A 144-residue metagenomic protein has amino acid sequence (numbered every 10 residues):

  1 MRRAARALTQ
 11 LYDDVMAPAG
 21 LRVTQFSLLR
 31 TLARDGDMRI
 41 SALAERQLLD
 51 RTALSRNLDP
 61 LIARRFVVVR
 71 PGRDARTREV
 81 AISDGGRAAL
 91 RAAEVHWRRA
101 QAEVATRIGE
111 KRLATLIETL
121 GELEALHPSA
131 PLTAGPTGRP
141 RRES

Functional and structural regions predicted by a protein language model:
M1-R2, A19, L90, L113: Amphipathic, non-membrane alpha-helical segments in soluble helical-bundle scaffolds
R2, R6-A53, D59, R64 (+4 more regions): N-terminal helix-turn-helix DNA-binding core of bacterial DNA-binding proteins
T9, D37, S41, D59-G121 (+1 more regions): Charged, amphipathic alpha-helical coiled-coil/dimerization segments
R142-S144: Long, low-complexity, intrinsically disordered segments
